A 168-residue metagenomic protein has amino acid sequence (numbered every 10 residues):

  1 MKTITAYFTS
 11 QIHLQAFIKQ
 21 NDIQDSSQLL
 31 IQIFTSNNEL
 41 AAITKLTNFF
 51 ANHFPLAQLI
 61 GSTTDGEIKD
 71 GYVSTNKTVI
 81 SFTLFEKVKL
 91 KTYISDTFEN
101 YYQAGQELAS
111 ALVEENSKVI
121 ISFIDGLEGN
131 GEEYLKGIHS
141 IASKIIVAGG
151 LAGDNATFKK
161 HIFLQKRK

Functional and structural regions predicted by a protein language model:
M1-K168: Cofactor- and metal-binding active-site motifs of prokaryotic enzymes that mediate redox/radical or nucleophilic
